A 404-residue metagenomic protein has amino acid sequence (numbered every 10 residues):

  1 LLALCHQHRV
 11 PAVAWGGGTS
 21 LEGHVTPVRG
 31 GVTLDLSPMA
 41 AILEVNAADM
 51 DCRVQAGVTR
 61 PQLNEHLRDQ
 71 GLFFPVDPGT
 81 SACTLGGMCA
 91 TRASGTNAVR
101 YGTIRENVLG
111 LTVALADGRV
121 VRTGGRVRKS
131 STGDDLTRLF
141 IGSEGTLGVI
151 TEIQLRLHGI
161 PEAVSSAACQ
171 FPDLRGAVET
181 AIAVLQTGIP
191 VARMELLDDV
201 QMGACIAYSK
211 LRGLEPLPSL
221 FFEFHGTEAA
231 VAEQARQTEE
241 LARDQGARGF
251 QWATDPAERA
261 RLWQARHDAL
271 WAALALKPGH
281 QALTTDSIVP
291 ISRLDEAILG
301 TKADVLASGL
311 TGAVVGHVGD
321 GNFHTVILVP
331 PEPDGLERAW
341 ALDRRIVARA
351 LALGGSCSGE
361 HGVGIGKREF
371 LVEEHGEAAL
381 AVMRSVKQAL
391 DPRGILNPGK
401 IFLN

Functional and structural regions predicted by a protein language model:
L1-M39, H317-V318, A350: Glycine-rich N-terminal segment of FAD-binding domains in flavoprotein oxidoreductases, spanning the beta-loop-helix
A41-E195, L396: FAD-binding subdomain of flavoenzyme oxidoreductases
R119, R368-N404: Activity-critical C-terminal alpha-helical subdomain
G145, T325, D391: Conserved, mostly hydrophobic/aromatic
H158-G159, S165, Q170, V178-R345 (+2 more regions): C-terminal substrate-recognition/cap domain of FAD-linked oxidoreductases
L351-V363, Q388, P392-L396: Alpha-helix capping/hinge segments and adjacent helical runs
